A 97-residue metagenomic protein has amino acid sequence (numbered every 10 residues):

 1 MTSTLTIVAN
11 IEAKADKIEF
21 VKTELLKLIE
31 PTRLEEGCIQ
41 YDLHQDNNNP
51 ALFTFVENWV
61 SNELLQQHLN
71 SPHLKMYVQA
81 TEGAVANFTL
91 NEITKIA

Functional and structural regions predicted by a protein language model:
T2-S3, L43-N48, V78-A97: Glycine-rich beta-strand-turn "strand-cap" elements at beta-sheet edges
S3-R33: N-terminal first-folded block
L5-I11, D42-L69: Short, well-ordered beta-strand segments in beta-rich or mixed alpha/beta enzyme and ligand-binding folds
T23-I29, I39-Y41, Q45, F53: Short, charged low-complexity linear motifs
K27, L34-I39, N58-N91: An amphipathic, aromatic/His-enriched active-site/gating alpha helix that lines ligand/cofactor pockets
